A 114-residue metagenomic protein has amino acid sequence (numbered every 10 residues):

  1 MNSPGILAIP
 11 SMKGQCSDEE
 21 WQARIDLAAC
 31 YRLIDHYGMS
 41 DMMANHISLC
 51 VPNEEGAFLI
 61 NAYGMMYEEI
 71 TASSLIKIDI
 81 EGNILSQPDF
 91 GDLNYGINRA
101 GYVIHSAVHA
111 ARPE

Functional and structural regions predicted by a protein language model:
M1-D18: Generic N-terminal amphipathic, Lys/Arg-enriched alpha-helix
R24-E114: An anion-binding catalytic pocket shared by soluble metabolic enzymes
